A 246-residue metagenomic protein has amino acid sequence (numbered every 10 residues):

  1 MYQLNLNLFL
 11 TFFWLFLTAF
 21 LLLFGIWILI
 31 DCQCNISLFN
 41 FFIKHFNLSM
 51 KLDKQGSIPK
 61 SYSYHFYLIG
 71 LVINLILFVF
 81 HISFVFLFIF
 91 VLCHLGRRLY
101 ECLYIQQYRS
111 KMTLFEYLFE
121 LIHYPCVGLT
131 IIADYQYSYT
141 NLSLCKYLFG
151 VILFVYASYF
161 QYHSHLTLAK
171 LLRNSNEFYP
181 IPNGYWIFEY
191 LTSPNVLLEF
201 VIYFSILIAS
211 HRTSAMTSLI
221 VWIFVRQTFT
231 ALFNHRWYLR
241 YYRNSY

Functional and structural regions predicted by a protein language model:
M1-I122, I220, Y246: Membrane-helix and juxtamembrane interface regions of eukaryotic multi-pass membrane proteins
Q3-L29, F78-H81, Q136-Y246: Hydrophobic transmembrane alpha-helices
Y64-L77, L118-I132, F154-Y162, N195-Y203: Core segments of transmembrane alpha-helices that mediate helix-helix packing or line hydrophobic substrate/ligand
Y100-L103, T130-D134, S164: C-terminal ends of transmembrane alpha-helices and the immediately adjacent extracellular/lumenal or cytosolic loop
Q106-T130, T140, R173-I181: Functional transmembrane or membrane-interface alpha-helices that line membrane-embedded catalytic, ligand-binding
